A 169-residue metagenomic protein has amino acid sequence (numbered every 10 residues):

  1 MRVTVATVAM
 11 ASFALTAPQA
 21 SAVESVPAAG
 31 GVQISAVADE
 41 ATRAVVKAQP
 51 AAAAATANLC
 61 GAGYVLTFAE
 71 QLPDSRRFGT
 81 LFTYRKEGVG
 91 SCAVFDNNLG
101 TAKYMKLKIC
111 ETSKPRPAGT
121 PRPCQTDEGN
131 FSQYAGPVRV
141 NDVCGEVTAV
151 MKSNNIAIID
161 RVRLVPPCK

Functional and structural regions predicted by a protein language model:
M1-E24: Secretory targeting and sorting signals
V23-K169: Post-signal peptide N-terminal regions of Sec-secreted extracellular proteins
